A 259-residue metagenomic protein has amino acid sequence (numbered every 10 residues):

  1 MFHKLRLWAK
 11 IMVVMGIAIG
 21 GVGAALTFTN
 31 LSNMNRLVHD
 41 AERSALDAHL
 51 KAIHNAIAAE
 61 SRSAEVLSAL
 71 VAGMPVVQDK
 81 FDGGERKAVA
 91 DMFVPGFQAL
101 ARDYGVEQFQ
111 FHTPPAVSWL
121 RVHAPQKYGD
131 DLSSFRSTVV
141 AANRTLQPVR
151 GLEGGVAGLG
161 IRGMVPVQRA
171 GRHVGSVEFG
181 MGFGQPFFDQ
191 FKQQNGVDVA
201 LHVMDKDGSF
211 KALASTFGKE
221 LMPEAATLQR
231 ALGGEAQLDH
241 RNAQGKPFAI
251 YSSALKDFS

Functional and structural regions predicted by a protein language model:
M1-H3: Short, Lys/Arg-rich, polar N-terminal cytosolic tail immediately upstream of the first transmembrane signal-anchor
L7-A88, Q98-F109, P114, Q147-G151 (+6 more regions): Juxtamembrane extracytoplasmic/periplasmic/luminal helical "stalk" adjacent to the first N-terminal
A48, A52, D91-P95, S134 (+1 more regions): Short, conserved clusters of charged catalytic residues that mark active-site and nucleotide-handling motifs
H54, A58-S61, V94, L132 (+3 more regions): Amphipathic alpha-helical bundle/coiled-coil segments
D79-K80, H112, V117-H123, R162 (+1 more regions): Amphipathic coiled-coil signal-relay and dimerization helices
Q98-S176, G180, P186-Q190, A226-A249: Extracytoplasmic/periplasmic ligand-binding sensor regions of membrane-associated signaling proteins
H173-V174, L255-S259: Short loop/turn elements at sensory-signaling interfaces that couple input to output
F183, D205-D207: Glycine-rich beta-alpha junction loops
